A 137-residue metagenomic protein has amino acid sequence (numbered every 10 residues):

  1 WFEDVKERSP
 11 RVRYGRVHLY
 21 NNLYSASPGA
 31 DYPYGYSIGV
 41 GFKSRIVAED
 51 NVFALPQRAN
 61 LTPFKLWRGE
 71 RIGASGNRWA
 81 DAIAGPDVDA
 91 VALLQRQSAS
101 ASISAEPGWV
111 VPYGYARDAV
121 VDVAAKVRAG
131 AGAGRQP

Functional and structural regions predicted by a protein language model:
W1-R13: Ligand/cofactor pocket segment of small-molecule handling proteins
R11-P137: Extracellular beta-rich repeat passengers
